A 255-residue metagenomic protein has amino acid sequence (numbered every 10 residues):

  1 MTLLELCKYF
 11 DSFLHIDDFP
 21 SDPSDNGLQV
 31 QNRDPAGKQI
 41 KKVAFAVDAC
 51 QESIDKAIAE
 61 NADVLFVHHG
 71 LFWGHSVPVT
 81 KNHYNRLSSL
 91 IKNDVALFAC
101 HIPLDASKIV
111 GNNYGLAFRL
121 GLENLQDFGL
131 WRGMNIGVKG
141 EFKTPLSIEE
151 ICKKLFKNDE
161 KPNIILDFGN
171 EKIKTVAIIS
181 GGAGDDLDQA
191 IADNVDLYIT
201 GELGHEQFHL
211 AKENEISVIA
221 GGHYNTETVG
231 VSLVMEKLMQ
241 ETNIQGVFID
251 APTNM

Functional and structural regions predicted by a protein language model:
M1-M255: Active-site catalytic microenvironments in core metabolic enzymes, especially phosphate/sugar-handling
